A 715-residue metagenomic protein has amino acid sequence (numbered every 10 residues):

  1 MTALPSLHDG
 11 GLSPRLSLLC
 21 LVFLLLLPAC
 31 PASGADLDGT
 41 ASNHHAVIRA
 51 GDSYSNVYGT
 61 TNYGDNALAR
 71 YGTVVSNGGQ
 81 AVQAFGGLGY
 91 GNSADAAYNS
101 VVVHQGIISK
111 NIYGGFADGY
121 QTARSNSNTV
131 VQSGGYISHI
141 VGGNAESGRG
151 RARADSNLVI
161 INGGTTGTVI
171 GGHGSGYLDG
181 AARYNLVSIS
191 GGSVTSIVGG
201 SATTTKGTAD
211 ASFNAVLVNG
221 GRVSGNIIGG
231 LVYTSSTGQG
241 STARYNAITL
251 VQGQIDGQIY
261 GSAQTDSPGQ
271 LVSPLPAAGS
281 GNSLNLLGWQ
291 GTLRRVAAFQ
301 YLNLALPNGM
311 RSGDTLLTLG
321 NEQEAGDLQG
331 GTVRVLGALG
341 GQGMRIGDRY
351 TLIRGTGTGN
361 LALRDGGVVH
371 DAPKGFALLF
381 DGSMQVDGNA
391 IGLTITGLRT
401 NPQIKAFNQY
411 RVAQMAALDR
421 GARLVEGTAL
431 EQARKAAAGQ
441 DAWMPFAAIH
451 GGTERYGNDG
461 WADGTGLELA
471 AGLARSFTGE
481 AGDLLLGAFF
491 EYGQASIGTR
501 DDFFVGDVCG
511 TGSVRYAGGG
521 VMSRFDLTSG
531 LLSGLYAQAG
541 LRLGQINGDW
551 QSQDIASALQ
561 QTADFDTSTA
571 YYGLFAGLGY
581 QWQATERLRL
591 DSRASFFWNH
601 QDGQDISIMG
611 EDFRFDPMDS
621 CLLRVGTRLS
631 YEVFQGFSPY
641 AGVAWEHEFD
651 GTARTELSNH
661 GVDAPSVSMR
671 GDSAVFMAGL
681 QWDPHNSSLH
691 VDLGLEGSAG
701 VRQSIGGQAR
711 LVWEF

Functional and structural regions predicted by a protein language model:
M1-P14: N-terminal secretory signal peptides that target proteins for export/translocation
S17-P28: Bacterial N-terminal signal peptides
A32-A94, Y98-S109, M444-E454: N-terminal segments that cap or nucleate solenoid repeat domains
R49, T60, N77, F85-Y90 (+17 more regions): Feature marks extracellular polysaccharide-active and adherence modules
Y113, V141, I170, V198 (+8 more regions): Transmembrane beta-strands of outer-membrane beta-barrel proteins
G238-Q239, Y245, T249-T351: Extracellular beta-strand/loop-rich repeat segments of large surface/secreted proteins
N401-A584, D692-Q708: Outer membrane beta-barrel translocator domains of Type V secretion systems
A517-R524, M609-F715: Outer membrane beta-barrel transmembrane domains
